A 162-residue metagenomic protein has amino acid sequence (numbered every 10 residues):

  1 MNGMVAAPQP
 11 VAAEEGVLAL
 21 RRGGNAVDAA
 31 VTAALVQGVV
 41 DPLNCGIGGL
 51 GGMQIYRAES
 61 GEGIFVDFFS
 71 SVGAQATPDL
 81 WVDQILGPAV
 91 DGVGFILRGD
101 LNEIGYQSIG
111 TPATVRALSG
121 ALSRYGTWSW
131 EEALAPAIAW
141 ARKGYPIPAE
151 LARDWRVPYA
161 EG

Functional and structural regions predicted by a protein language model:
M1-E14, L18-R21, A26-G162: Noncatalytic scaffold domains of N-terminal-nucleophile
